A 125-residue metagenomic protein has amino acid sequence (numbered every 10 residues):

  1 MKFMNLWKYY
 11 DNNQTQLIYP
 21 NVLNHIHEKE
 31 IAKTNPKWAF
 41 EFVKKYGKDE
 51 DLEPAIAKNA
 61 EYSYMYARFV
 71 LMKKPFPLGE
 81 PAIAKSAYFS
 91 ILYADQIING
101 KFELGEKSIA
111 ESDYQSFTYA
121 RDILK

Functional and structural regions predicted by a protein language model:
K2-K125: Alpha-helical scaffold segments
